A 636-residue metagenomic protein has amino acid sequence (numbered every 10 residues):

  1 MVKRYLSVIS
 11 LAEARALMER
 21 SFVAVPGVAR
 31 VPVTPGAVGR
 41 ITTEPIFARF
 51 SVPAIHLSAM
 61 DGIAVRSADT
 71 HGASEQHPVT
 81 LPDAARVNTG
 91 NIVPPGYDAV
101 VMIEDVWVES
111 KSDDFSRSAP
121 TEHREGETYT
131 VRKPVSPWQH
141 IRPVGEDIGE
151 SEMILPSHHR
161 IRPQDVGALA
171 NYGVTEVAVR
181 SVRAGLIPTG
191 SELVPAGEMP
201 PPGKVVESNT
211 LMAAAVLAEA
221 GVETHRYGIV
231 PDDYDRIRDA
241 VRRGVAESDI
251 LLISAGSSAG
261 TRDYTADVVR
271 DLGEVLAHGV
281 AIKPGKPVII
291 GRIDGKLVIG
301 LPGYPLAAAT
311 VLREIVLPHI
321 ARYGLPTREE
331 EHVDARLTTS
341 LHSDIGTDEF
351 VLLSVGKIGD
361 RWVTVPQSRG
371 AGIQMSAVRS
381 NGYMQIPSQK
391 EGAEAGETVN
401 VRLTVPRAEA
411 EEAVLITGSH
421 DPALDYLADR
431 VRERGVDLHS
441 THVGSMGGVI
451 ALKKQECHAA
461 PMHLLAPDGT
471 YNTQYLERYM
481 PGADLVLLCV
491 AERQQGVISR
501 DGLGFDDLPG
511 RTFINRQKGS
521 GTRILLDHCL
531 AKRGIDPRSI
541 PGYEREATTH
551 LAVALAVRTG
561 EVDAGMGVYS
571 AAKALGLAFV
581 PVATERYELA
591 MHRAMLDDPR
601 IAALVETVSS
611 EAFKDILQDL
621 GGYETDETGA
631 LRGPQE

Functional and structural regions predicted by a protein language model:
V2-T175, D334-L337, I386, T398: Phosphate-interaction motifs
A12-R15, V28-P35, G39, E44 (+4 more regions): Flexible glycine/proline-rich
H140-I253, E412-D437: Phosphate-binding glycine-rich loops and their immediate beta-loop-alpha structural context
E411-H420, F505-C529: Short loop->beta-strand "edge-of-pocket" segments that line small-molecule binding or catalytic clefts across diverse
Y426-G435, R516, T522-R545: Ligand-binding cleft/hinge of the Venus flytrap
R432-F505: N-terminal segment of the mature folded domain
P461-Y479, A554-A583: A ligand-binding cleft/hinge motif common to bilobed small-molecule-binding domains
D484-G496, L577-E606, G629-R632: Periplasmic-binding protein-like
